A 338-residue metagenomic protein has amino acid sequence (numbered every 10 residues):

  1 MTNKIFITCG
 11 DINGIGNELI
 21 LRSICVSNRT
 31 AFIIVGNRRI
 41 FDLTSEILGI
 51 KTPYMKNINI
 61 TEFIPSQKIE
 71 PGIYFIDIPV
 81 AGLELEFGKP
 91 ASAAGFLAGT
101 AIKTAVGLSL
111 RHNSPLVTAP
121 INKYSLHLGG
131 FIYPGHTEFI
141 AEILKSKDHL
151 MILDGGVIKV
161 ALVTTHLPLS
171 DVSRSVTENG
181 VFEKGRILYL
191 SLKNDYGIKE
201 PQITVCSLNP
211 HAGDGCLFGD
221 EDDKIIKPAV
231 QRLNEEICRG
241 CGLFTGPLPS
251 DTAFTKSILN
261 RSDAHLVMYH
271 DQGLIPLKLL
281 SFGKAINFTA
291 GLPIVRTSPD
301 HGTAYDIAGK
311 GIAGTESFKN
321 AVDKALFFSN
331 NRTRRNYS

Functional and structural regions predicted by a protein language model:
M1-H136, N179-M268, Q272-I286, A290-T297 (+2 more regions): Contiguous, glycine/small-aliphatic-enriched amphipathic segments in soluble metabolic enzymes
L128-L150: Glycine/threonine-rich beta-strand-loop-alpha-helix active-site module that forms ligand/phosphate-binding
F139, V160-L162, I294-R296: Conserved hydrophobic/aromatic beta-strand scaffold that supports enzyme active sites
D148, I152, N330-T333: Residue-level signal for secondary-structure boundary elements
I152-L153, G197: Short beta-strand
L153-F182: Ligand-binding beta-strand-loop-alpha-helix segment within the catalytic cores of soluble metabolic enzymes
